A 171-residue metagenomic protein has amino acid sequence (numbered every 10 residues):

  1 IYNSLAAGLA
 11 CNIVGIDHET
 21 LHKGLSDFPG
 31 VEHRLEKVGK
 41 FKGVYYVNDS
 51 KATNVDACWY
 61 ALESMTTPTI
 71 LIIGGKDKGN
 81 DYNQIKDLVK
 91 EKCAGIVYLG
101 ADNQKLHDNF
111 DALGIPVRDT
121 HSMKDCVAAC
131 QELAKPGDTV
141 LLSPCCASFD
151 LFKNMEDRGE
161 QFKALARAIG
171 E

Functional and structural regions predicted by a protein language model:
I1-C93: Nucleotide phosphate-binding/pyrophosphate-handling subdomain across enzymes that bind or process nucleotide phosphates
S4, L141-C145: Short beta-strands and strand-loop turn motifs
V14, K51, P116-D119, L151: A structural signal for short, well-ordered beta-strand elements
Y45, S148-F152: A short acidic, helix-capping loop that chelates divalent metal ions and anchors anionic groups
N83-D138: C-terminal helical cap/extension that packs against the catalytic core of soluble nucleotide-cofactor enzymes
P144-S148, G170: Conserved C-terminal "lid"/linker of ANL adenylate-forming enzymes
L165-E171: Short, flexible loop segments at boundaries between secondary-structure elements
